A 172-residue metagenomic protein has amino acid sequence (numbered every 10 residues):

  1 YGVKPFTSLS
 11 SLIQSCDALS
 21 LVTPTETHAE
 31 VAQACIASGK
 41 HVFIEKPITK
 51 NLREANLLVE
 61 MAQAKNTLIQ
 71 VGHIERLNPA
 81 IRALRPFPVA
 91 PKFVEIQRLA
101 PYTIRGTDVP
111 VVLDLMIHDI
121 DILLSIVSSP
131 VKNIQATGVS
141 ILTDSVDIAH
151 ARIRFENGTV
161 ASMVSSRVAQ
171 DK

Functional and structural regions predicted by a protein language model:
V3, S38-K40, A64-L68, T159: A short helix->loop->beta-strand "cap" motif at the edges of active sites that frequently abuts
V3-V59: Beta-loop-alpha module in the N-terminal Rossmann-like domain of NAD(P)-dependent dehydrogenases, especially those
T7, T23, I44, V71-H73 (+2 more regions): Short loop/edge segments at beta-strand edges and connector loops that shape dinucleotide/nucleotide cofactor-binding
S8-S10, R98, V139: Conserved SAM/SAH-binding loop
T49-G106: A contiguous active-site-proximal alpha/beta segment in oxidoreductase catalytic domains
G72-P79, Y102-V131, D147: Mid-domain beta-loop-alpha active-site segment that forms a flexible, acidic cofactor/metal-binding surface
D121-K172: Contiguous beta-strand/loop segments that form the cofactor/metal-binding neighborhood of enzyme cores
